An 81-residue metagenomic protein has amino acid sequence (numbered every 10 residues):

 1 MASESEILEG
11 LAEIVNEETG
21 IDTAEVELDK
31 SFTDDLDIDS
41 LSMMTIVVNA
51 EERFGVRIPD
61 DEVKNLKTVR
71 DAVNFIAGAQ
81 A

Functional and structural regions predicted by a protein language model:
A2-A24, A77-Q80: Thiotemplate assembly-line natural product biosynthesis machinery
E13, V48-N49: Core alpha-helical elements of the protein kinase catalytic domain, predominantly the helix directly N-terminal
D22, R57-P59: Short coil/turn motifs that cap or connect alpha-helices
E25, D29-L36: N-terminal helix-turn-helix DNA-binding core of bacterial DNA-binding proteins
S42: Two-component histidine kinase catalytic core, primarily the HATPase_c
R57, K64, R70-G78: C-terminal structural segments of small proteins and small subunits
